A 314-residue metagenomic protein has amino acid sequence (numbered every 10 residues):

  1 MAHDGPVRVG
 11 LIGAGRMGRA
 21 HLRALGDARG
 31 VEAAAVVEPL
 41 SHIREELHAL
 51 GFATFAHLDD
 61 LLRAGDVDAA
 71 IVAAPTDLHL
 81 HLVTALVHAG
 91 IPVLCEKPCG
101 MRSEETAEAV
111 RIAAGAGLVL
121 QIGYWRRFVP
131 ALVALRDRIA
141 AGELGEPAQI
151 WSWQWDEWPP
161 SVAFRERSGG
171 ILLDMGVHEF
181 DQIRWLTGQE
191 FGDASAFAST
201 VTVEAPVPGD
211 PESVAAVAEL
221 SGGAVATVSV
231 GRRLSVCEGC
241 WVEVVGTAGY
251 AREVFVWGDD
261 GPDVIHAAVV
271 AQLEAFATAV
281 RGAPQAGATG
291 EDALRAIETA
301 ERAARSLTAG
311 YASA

Functional and structural regions predicted by a protein language model:
M1-L50: N-terminal Rossmann-like dinucleotide-binding module
M1-P6, G26, A69-V72, L118 (+2 more regions): C-terminal helix-rich "cap/oligomerization" subdomain common to oxidoreductases
H21, P39, T54-V110: Beta-loop-alpha module in the N-terminal Rossmann-like domain of NAD(P)-dependent dehydrogenases, especially those
F52, A89-I91, A116-L118, A224: A short helix->loop->beta-strand "cap" motif at the edges of active sites that frequently abuts
A56, C95, L120-I122, V228 (+1 more regions): Hydrophobic residues in well-ordered beta-strands that form the structural core
D77, G100-P160: A contiguous active-site-proximal alpha/beta segment in oxidoreductase catalytic domains
V162-V225, G231-V236, E291: Rossmann-like dinucleotide-binding domain that binds NAD(P)(H)
T200, E204-P211, L220-E274: NAD(P)-dinucleotide binding in Rossmann-like oxidoreductases
